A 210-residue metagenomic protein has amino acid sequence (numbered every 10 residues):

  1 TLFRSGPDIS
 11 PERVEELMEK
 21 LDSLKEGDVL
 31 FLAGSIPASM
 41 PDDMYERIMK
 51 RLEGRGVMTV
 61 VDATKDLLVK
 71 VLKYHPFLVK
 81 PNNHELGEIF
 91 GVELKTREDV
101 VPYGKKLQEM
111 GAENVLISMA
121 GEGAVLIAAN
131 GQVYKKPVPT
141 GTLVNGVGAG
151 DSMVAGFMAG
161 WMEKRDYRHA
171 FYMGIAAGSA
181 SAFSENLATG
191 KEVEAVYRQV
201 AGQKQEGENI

Functional and structural regions predicted by a protein language model:
S5-D8, K65, N83-L86, P139-T142: Short, acidic/turn-prone active-site loops that include or flank metal/cofactor- and phosphate-binding residues
S5-D8, S35-A38, E85, G121-E122: Short glycine-rich anion-binding loops that position phosphate/pyrophosphate groups of nucleotides and phosphorylated
D8-R51: Hydrophobic alpha-helical segments and helix pairs
P11-R13, E88-L94, L143-V147: Short, charged, surface-exposed secondary-structure boundary motifs
S23-E26, K73, E109, K164: Alpha-helix termination/capping residues and helix-transition junctions
D42, E46-M58, A63-N130: Conserved phosphate/ATP/ADP-binding segment of small-molecule kinases
R97-I210: Conserved phosphate-binding/catalytic region of the ribokinase-like
